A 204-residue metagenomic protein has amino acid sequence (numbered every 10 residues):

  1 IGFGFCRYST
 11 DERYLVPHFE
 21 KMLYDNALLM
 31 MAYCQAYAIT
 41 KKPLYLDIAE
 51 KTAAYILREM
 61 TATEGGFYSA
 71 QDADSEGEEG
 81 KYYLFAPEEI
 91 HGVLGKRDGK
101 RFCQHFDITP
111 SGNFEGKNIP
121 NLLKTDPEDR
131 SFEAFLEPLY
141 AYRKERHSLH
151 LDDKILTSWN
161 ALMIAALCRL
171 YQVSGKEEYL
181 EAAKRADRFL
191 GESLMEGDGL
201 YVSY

Functional and structural regions predicted by a protein language model:
I1-Y204: Glycan-recognition and catalytic cores of secretory/periplasmic carbohydrate-active enzymes
